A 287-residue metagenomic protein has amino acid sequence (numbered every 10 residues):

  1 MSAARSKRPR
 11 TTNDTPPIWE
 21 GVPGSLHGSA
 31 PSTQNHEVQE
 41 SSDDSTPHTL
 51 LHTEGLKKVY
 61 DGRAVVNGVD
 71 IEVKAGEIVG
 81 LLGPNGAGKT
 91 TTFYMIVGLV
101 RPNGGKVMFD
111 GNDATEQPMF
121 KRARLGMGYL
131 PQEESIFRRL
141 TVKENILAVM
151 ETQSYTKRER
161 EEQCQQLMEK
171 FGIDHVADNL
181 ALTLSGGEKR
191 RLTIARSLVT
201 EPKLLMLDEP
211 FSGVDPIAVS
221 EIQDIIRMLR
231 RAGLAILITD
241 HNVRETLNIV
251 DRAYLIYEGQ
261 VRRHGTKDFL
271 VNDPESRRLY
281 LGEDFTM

Functional and structural regions predicted by a protein language model:
L82-P84: The feature captures the beta-strand-to-loop junction immediately N-terminal to the Walker
V97: Helix-to-loop junction immediately C-terminal to a conserved catalytic motif
G105-D113, L125, Q163: Conserved ABC transporter NBD signature motif
L147, R158-V176, D224-R227: Conserved ABC ATPase "signature" region
L180-L184, E188: Conserved ABC ATPase signature
E201: Conserved catalytic motifs of ABC-family nucleotide-binding domains
L205-E209: Catalytic Walker B motif of ABC-type/P-loop ATPase nucleotide-binding domains
